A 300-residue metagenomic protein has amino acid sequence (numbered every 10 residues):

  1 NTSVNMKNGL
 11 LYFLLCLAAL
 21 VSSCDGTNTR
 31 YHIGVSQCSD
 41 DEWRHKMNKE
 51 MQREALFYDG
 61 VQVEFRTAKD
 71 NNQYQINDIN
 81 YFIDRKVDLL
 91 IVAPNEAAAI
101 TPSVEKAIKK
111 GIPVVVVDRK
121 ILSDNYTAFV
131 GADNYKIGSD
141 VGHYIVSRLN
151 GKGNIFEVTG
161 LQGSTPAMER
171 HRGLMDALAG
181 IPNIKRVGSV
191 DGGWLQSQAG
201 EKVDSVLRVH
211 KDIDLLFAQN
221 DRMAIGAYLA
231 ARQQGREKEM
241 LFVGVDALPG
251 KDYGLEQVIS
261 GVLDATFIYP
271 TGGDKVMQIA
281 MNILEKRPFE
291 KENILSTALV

Functional and structural regions predicted by a protein language model:
Y12-L20: Bacterial N-terminal signal peptides
C24, Q162, P166, A177-L178 (+2 more regions): Hinge/cleft segment of the Venus flytrap/periplasmic-binding protein
H32-E54, Y58, V63-Y81, R85-V87 (+3 more regions): Extracytoplasmic "Venus flytrap"
W43-F57, V61, I137-V141, T165-I184 (+3 more regions): Short, solvent-exposed amphipathic alpha-helices that sit in or adjacent to ligand/effector-binding or catalytic
F65-T67, I121-Y144, E157-L161, S189 (+1 more regions): Short beta-strand elements at the ligand-binding edges of bilobed clamshell
Q75, V130-I155, Q198-G200, L248-G254 (+1 more regions): Hydrophobic alpha-helical segments within soluble ligand-binding/sensing domains
N80, L89-I108, L174, G192-E256: Hydrophobic alpha-helical
A97-K136, S147, N154, L248-I259: Flexible loop/hinge segments that line or gate small-molecule binding clefts
